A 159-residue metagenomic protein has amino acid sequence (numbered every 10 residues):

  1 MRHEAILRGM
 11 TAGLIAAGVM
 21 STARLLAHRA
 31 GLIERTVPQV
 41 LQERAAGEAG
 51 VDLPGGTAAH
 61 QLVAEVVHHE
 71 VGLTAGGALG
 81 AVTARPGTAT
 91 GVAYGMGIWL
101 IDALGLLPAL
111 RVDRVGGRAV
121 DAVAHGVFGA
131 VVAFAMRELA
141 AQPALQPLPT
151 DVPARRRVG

Functional and structural regions predicted by a protein language model:
M1-G159: Short amphipathic, positively biased membrane-proximal segments that drive organelle/inner-membrane targeting
